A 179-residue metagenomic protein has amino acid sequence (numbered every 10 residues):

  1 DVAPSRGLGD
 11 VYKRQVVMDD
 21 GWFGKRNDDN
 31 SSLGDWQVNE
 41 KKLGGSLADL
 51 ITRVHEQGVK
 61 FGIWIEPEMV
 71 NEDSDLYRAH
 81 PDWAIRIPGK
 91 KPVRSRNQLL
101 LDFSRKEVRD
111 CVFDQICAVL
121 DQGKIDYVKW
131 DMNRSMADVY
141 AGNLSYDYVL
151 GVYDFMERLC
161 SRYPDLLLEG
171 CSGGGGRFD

Functional and structural regions predicted by a protein language model:
D1-L8, Y12: Single conserved hydrophobic/aromatic residue that forms the stacking wall/gate of nucleotide- or nucleobase-binding
S5, S74, C171-S172: Short linear Ser/Thr-Pro motifs
D10, R14-R26, N30-Q37, E56-V59: Pre-Walker A segment
R14-M18, F61-I65, V128-W130, E169-G170: Hydrophobic faces of well-ordered beta-strands that scaffold small-molecule active sites in alpha/beta enzyme cores
V17-D20, G24, E66-P67, D73-K90: Active-site-proximal, well-structured secondary-structure segments within enzyme catalytic domains
G21-F23, P67-V70, N133-S135, G174-G176: Short, internal active-site loops enriched in acidic
G24-D29, N71-S74, R94, M136-Y140: Short acidic/His/Gly/Ser-rich catalytic and metal-binding motifs that mark active-site loops of diverse hydrolases
N39-R53, Q57, R78-D179: Active-site neighborhood of glycoside hydrolase catalytic domains
